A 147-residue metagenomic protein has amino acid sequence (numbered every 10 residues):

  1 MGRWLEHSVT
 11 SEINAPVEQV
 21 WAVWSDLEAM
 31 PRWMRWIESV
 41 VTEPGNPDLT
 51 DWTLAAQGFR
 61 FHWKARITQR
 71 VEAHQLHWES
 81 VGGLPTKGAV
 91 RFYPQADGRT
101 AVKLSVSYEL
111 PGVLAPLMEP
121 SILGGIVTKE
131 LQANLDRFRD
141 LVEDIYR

Functional and structural regions predicted by a protein language model:
M1-G45, R137-D140, D144: Hydrophobic ligand-binding cavity/cleft-lining segments
H7, E18, F61, A115-P116: Alpha-helical membrane and juxtamembrane elements of multi-pass inner-membrane transport and channel proteins
I13, L54, V106-Y108: Hydrophobic beta-strand positions in extracellular immunoglobulin-like domains
N14-V17, R70-V71, Q95-D97: Short loop segments at secondary-structure junctions
R32, V41-K87, A101, A133-R147: Glycine-rich portal/gate segments that line the openings of hydrophobic small-molecule binding cavities
S80-A133, D140: Beta-strand/loop substructures that line and gate deep hydrophobic ligand-binding cavities in soluble
